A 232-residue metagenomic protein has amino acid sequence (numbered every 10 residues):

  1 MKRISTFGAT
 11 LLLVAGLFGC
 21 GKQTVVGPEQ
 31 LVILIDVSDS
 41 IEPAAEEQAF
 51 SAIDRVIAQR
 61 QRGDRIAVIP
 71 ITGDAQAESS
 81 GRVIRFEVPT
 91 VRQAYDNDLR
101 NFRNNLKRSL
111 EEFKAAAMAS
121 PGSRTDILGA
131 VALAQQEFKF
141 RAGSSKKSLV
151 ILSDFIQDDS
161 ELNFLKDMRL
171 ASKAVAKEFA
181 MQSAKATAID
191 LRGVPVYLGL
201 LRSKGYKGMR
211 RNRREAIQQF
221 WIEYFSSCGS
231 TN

Functional and structural regions predicted by a protein language model:
M1-G8: Bacterial N-terminal signal peptides that target proteins for export
G16-G19: C-terminal motif of bacterial Sec signal peptides marking the signal peptidase cleavage site
G21-Q23: Bacterial signal peptide processing site
G27-R92, K146-V150: Von Willebrand factor
P28-S40, L110-A116, G199-K204: Acidic/histidine-rich, surface-exposed loop or edge segments in extracytoplasmic proteins
D54-R62, E111, A132-G143, Q157 (+3 more regions): Sec-exported extracytoplasmic/periplasmic mature domains
T90-S145: Von Willebrand factor
I156-A216: VWA/integrin I-like adhesion module and closely mimicked acidic/polar interface patches used
